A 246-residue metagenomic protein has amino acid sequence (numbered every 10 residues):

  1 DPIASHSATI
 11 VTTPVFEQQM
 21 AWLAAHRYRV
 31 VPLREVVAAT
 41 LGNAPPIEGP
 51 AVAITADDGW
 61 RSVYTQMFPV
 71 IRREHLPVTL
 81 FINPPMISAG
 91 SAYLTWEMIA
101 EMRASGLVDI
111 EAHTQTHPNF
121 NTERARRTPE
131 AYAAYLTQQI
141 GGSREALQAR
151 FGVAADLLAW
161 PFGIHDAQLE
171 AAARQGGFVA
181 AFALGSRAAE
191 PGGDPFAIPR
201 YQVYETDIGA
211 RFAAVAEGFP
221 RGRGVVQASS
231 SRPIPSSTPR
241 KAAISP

Functional and structural regions predicted by a protein language model:
D1-S7, H26-R29, P45-V52, W60-R61 (+3 more regions): Metal-dependent polysaccharide deacetylase catalytic core of the NodB/CE4 family, i.e., the active-site-bearing domain
D1-V52, E217-P246: N-terminal pre-catalytic segment of deacetylase/amide-hydrolase enzymes
R34-T40, T114-T116, A159-I164, G185-E190: Short, solvent-exposed turn/loop segments enriched in Gly/Ser/Thr/Pro and often Arg
G176-G185: Catalytic-core region of carbohydrate-active enzymes that cleave or remodel glycosidic bonds
G185-V215: A cross-kingdom marker for long, charged
